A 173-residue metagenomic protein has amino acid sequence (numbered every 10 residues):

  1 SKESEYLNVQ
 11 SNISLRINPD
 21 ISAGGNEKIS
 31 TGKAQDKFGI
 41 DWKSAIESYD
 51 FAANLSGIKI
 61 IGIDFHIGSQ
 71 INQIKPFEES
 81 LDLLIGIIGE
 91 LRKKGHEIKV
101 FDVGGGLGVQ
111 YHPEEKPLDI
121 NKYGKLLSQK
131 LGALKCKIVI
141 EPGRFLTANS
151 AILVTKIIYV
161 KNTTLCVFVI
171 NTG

Functional and structural regions predicted by a protein language model:
S1-V109: Conserved alpha/beta-domain cores
S69-G173: C-terminal active-site-proximal or functional interface alpha/beta core segments in diverse enzymes
